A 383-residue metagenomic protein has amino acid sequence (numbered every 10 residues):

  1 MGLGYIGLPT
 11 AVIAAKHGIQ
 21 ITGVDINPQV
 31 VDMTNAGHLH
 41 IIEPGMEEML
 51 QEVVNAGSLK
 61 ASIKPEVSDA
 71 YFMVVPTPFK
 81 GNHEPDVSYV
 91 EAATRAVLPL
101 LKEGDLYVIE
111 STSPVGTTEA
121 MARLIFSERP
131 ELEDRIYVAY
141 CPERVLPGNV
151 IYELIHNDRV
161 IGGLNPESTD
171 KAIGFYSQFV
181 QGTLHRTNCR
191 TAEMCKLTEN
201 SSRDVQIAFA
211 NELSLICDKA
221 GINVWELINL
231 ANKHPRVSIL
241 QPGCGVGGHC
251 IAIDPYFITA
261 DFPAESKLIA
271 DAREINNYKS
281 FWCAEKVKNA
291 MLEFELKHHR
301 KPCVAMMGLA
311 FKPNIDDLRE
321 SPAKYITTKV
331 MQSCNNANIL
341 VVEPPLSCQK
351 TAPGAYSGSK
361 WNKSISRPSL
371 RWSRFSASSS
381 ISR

Functional and structural regions predicted by a protein language model:
M1-R383: Structural/interface elements that position substrates and couple domains in central-metabolism enzymes
